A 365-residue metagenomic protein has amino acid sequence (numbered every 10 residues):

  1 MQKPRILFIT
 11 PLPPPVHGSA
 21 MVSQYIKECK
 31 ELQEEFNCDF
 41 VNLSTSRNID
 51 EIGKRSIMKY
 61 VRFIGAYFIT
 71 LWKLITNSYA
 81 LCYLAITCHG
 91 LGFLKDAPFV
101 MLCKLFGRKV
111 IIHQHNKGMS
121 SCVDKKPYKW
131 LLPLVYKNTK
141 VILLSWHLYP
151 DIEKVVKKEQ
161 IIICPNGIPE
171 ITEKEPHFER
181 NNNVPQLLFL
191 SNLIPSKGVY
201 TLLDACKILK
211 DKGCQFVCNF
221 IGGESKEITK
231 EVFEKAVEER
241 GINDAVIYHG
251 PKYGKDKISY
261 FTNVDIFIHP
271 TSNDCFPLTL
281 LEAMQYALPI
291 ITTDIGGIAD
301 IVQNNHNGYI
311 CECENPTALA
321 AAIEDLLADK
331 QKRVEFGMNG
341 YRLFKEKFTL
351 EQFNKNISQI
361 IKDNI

Functional and structural regions predicted by a protein language model:
L7-I9, F178-K197, L202-C206, C218-E224: Conserved donor-binding/catalytic core segment of Leloir-type glycosyltransferases
N42-S46, L190, V217-E231, G250-P251: Glycosyltransferase donor-sugar binding loop
L132-K174: Donor nucleotide-sugar binding/catalytic pocket of nucleotide-sugar-dependent glycosyltransferases
E231-K252: Nucleotide-activated donor-binding/catalytic signature segment of Leloir-type glycosyltransferases, i.e., the conserved
S272: Aromatic "clamp/platform" in nucleotide-sugar-dependent glycosyltransferases that forms part of the donor/acceptor
P289-T292, V302: Short hydrophobic beta-strand element within catalytic cores of glycosyltransferases and related nucleotide-activated
N304-N305, Y309-P316, D325-Q331: Conserved acidic donor-binding segment of nucleotide-sugar-dependent glycosyltransferases
A318, D325, K332-E346, F353-Q359: A short, well-ordered alpha-helix in the C-terminal region of glycosyltransferases
